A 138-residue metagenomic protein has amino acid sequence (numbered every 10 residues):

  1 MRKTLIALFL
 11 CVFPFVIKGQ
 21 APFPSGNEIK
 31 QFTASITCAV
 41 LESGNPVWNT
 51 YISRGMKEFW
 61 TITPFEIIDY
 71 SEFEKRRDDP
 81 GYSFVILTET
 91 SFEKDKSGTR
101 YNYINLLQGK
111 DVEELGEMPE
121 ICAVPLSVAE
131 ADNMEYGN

Functional and structural regions predicted by a protein language model:
M1-S25: Bacterial Sec-dependent N-terminal signal peptides
Q20-N102: Start-of-domain marker
L87-N138: Amphipathic beta-strand/beta-sheet edge segments enriched in Tyr/Trp
